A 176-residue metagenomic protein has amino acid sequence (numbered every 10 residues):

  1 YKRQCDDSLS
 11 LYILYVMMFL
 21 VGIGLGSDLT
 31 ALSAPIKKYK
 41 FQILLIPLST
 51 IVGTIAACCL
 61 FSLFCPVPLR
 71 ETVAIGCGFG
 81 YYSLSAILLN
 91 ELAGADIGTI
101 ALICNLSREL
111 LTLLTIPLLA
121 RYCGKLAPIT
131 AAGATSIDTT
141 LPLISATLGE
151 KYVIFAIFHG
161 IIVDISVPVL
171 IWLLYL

Functional and structural regions predicted by a protein language model:
Y1-Q4: Conserved small/polar residues in nucleotide/adenosyl-binding loops
L11-I36, G53-I55, Y82-S85: Hydrophobic transmembrane alpha-helices of secondary-active transporters and Na+-translocating membrane complexes
G24-A34, F61-S62, I87, I116-A120 (+1 more regions): C-terminal ends of transmembrane helices
L29-C59, G98-L110, F155-V163: Entry/N-cap segments of selected transmembrane alpha helices and their immediately preceding amphipathic helices
I43-V73, S83-A86: Ordered, amphipathic secondary-structure segments that act as subunit-interaction surfaces in large macromolecular
E71-L111, C123-F158: Alpha-helical membrane segments and immediately flanking helix-loop junctions that form or couple to the substrate/ion
S166-L176: Juxtamembrane boundary at the C-terminal end of a transmembrane helix
